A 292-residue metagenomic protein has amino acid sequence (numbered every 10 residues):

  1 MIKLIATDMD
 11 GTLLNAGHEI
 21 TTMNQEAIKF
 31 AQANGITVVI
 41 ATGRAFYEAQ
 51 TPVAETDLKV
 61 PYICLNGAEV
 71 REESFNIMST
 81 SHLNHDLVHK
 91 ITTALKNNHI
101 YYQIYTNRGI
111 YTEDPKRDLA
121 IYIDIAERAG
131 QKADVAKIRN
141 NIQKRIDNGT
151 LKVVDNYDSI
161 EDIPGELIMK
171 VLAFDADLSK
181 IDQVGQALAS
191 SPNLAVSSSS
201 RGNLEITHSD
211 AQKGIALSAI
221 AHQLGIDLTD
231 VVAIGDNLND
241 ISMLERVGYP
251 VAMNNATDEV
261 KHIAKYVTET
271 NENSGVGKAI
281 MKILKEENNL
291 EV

Functional and structural regions predicted by a protein language model:
M1-L4, N15, T21, A189 (+1 more regions): Mg2+-dependent phosphoryl-transfer enzymes with acidic/Ser/Thr/Gly-rich catalytic loops
M9, R44, G235-N237: Active-site metal-binding loops of divalent metal-dependent hydrolases
T22-K132: Active-site phosphate-binding/coordination module
A31, T42, N66, V171 (+3 more regions): Residue-level signal for inorganic ion chemistry
G35-V39, K59-V60, K170, T229-D230 (+1 more regions): Short active-site oxyanion
T37, Y101, A195, Y249-P250 (+1 more regions): Residue-level detector of anion-binding/catalytic polar loops
T56-L58, N66, N98, S191-P192 (+2 more regions): Short, structured coil segments at secondary-structure junctions
A94, R108-V231: Conserved acidic, metal-coordinating active-site core of Asp-based, Mg2+-dependent phosphoryl-transfer enzymes
